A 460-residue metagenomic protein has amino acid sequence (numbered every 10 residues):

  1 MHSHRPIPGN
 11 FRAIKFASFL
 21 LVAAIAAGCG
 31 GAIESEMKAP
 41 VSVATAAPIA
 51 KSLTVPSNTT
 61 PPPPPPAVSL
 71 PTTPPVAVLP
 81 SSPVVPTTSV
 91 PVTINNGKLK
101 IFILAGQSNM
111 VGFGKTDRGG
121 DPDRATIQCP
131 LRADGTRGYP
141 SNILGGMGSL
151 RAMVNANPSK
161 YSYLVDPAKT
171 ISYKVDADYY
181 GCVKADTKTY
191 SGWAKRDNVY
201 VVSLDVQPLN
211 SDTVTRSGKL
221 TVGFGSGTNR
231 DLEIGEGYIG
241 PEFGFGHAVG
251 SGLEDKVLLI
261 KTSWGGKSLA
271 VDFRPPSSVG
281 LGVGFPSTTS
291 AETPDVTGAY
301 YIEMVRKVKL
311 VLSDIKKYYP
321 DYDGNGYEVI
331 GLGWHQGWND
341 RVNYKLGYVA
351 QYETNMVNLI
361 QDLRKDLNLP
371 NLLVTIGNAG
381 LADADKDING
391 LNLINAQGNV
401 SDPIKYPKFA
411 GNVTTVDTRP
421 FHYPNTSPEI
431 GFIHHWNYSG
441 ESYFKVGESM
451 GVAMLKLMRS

Functional and structural regions predicted by a protein language model:
M1-R12: N-terminal secretory signal peptides that target proteins for export/translocation
R12-F19: Sec-dependent signal peptide recognition, specifically the positively charged N-region followed immediately by
F19-P80: Bacterial Sec-dependent N-terminal signal peptides
P75, L79-S460: Cell-envelope and extracellular/periplasmic
